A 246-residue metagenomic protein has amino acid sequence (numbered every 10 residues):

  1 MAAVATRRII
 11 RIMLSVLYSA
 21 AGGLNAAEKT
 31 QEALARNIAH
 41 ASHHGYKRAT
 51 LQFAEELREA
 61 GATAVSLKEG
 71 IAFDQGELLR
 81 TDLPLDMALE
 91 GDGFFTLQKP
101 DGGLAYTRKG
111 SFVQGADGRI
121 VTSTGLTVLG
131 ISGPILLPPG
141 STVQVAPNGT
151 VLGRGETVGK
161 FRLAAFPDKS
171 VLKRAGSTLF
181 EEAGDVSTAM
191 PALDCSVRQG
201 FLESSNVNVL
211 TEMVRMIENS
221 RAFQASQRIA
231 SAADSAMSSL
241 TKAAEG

Functional and structural regions predicted by a protein language model:
A2-G246: Amphipathic alpha-helical polymerization modules
